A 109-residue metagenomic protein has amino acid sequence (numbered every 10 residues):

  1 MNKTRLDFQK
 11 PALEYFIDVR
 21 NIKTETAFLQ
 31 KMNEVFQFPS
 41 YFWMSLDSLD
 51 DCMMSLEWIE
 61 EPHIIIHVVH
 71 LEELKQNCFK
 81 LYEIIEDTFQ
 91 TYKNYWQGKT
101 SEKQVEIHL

Functional and structural regions predicted by a protein language model:
M1-L109: Positively charged, polar, low-complexity stretches
